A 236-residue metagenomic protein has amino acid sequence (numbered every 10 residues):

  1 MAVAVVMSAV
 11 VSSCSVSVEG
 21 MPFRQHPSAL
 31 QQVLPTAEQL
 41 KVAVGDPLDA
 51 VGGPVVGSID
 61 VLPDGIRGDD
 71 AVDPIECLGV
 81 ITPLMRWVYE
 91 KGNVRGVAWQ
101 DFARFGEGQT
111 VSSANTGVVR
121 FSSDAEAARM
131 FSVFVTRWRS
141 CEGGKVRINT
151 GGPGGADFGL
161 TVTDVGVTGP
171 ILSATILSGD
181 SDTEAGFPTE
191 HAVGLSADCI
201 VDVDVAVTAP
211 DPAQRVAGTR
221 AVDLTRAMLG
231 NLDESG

Functional and structural regions predicted by a protein language model:
M1-V6: N-terminal export and membrane-targeting signals
V10-S13: C-terminal motif of bacterial Sec signal peptides marking the signal peptidase cleavage site
S15-V18: Bacterial signal peptide processing site
F23-V44: Post-signal peptide N-terminal segment of mature Sec-exported envelope proteins
A50-T189, L224-T225, L229-L232, G236: A small/polar (G/S/T-enriched), proline-flanked helix-loop surface module common in exported/cell-envelope proteins
A114-G117, D198-V207: Short, well-ordered beta-strand elements
G166-G169, V193-I200: Short, solvent-exposed coil/turn segments at beta-strand boundaries
A206-G236: Surface-exposed amphipathic alpha-helical segments
